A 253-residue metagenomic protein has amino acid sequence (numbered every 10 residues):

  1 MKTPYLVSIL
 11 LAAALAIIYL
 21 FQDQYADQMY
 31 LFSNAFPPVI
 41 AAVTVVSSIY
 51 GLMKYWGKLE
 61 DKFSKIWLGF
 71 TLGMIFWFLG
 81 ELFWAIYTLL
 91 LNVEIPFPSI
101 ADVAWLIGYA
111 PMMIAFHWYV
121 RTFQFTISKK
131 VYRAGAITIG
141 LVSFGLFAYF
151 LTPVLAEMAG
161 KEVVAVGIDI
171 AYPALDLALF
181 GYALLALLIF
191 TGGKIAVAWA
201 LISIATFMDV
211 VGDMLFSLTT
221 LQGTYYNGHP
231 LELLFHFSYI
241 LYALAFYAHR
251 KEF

Functional and structural regions predicted by a protein language model:
M1-F253: Polytopic alpha-helical membrane-helix bundles and their juxtamembrane interface segments in multi-pass membrane
